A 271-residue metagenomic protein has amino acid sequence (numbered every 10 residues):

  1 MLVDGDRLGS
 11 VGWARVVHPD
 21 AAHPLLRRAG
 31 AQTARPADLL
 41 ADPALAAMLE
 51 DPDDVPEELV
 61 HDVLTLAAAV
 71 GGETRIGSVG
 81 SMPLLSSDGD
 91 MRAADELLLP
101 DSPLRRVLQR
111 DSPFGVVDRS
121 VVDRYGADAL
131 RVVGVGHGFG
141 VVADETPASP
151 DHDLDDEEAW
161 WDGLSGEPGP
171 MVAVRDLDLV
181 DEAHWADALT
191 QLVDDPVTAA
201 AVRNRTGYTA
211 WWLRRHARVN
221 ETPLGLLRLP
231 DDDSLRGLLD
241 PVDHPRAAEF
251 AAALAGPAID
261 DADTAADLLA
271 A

Functional and structural regions predicted by a protein language model:
M1-A271: Alpha-helical structural signal with a strong bias for long, charge-/Ser/Thr/Gly-rich, low-complexity C-terminal tracts
